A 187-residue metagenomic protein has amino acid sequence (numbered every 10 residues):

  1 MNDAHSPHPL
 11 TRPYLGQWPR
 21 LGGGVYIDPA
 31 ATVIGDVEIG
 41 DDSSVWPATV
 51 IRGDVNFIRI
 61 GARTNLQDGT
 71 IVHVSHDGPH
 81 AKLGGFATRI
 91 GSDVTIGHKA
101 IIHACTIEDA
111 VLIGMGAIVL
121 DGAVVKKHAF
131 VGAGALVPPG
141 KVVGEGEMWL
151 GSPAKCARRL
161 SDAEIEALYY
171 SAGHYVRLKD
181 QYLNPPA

Functional and structural regions predicted by a protein language model:
M1-R20, A48, D54-A62, Q67-T88 (+1 more regions): Glycine-rich hexapeptide-repeat left-handed beta-helix
G23-D28: Mature N-terminal segment immediately following signal peptide/propeptide cleavage in secreted/periplasmic
A31, S43-V45, T64: Short hydrophobic motif
T32-G40: Short, contiguous, helix-prone interaction/anchoring segments in small proteins
I39-S43, I60-G61: Short Gly/aromatic-enriched secondary-structure transition segments
T95: Short proline/glycine- and basic residue-enriched helix-capping loop/turn segments at helix->loop/beta transitions
